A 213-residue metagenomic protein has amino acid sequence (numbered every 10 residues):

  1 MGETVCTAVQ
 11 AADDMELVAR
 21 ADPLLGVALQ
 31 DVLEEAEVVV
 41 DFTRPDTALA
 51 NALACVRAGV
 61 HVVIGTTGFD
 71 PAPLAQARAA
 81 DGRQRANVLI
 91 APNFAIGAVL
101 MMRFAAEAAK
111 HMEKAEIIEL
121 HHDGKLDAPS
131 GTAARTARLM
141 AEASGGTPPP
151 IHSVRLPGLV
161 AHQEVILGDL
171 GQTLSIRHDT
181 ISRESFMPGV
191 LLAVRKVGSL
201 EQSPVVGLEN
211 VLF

Functional and structural regions predicted by a protein language model:
G2-L33, D46, M112-F213: C-terminal substrate-binding/catalytic lobe of Rossmann-fold NAD(P)-dependent oxidoreductases
A36: An anion/phosphate-binding loop that grips the pyrophosphate of nucleotide cofactors and donors
V39-V40: N-terminal Rossmann-like NAD(P) cofactor-binding module of classical short-chain dehydrogenase/reductase
T43: Conserved NAD(P)H cofactor-binding loop of Rossmann-fold oxidoreductase domains
D46-L53, R57-A58, G65-I90, I96-V99 (+1 more regions): Rossmann-fold NAD(P)-binding glycine/threonine-rich loop
H61, N93, D127: Short glycine- and Lys/Arg-enriched binding-loop motifs that mark or flank ligand-binding interfaces
